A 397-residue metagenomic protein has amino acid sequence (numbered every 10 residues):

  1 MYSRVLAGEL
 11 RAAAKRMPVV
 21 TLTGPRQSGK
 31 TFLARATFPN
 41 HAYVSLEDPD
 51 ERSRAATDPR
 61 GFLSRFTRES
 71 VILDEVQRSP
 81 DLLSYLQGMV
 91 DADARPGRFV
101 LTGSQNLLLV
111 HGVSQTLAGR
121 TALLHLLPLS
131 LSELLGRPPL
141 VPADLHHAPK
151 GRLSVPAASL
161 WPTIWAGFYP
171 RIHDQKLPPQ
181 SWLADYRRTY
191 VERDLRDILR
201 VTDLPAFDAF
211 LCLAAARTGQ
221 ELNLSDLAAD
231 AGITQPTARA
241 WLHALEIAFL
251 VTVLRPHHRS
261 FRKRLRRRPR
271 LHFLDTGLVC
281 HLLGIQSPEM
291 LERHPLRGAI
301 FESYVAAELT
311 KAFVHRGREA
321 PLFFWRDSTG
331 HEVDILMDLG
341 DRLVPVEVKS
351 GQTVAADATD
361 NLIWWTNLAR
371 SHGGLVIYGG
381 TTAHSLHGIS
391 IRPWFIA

Functional and structural regions predicted by a protein language model:
M1-A13: Pre-Walker A adenine-sensing motif
A12, H41, M337-P345: Active-site beta-strand-loop-beta-strand hairpin of nuclease catalytic cores that positions key catalytic residues
K30: Conserved lysine of the Walker
L33: Hydrophobic positions on the alpha1 helix immediately C-terminal to the Walker A/P-loop
L83-L101, Q105-L107, S114-T116: Conserved catalytic/switch belt of AAA+ P-loop NTPases
N106, V110-E221: Interdomain motor-coupling "hinge/lid" segment immediately C-terminal to the ATP-binding subdomain of NTP-driven enzymes
H173-L343: Accessory nucleic acid-recognition modules appended to NTPase machines
G379-A397: Domain-level recognition of nuclease-like catalytic cores that cleave nucleotide substrates
